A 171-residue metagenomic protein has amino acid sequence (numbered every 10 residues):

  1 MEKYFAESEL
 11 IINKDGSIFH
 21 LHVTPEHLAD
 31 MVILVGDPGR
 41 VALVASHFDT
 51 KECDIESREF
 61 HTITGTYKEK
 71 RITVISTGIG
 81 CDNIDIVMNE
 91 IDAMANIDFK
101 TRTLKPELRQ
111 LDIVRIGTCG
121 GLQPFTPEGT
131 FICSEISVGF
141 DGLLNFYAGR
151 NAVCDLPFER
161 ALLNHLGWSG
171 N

Functional and structural regions predicted by a protein language model:
E2-G170: Metabolite-binding pocket within alpha/beta catalytic cores that recognizes anionic/polar moieties
